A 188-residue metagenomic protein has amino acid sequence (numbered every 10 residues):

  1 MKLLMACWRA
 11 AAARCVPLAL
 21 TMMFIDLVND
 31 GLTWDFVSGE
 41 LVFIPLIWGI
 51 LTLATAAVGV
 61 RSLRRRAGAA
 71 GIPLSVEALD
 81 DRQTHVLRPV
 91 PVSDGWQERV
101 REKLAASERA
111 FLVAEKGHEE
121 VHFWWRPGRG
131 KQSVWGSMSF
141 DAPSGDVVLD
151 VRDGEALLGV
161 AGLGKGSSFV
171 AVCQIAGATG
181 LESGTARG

Functional and structural regions predicted by a protein language model:
M1-A19: Juxtamembrane interface helix immediately N-terminal to a transmembrane segment
L3-L4, D26-G188: Ser/Thr-rich, low-complexity intrinsically disordered terminal regions
T21-I25: Aromatic-anchored segments of alpha-helical transmembrane domains
